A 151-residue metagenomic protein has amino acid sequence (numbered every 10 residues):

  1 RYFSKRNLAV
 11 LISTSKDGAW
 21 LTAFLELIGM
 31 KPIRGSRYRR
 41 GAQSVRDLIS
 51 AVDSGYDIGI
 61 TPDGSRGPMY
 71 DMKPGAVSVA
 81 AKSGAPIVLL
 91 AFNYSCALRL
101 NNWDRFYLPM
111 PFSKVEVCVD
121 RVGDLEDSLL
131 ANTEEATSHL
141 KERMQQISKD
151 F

Functional and structural regions predicted by a protein language model:
R1-S44, S83, R99: Catalytic core of membrane glycerolipid acyltransferases/transacylases, capturing the structured, soluble-facing
L11, G35, T61, L89-F92: Generic beta-sheet signal
Y38-A42, M69, T137: A conditional alpha-helix N-cap/helix-loop micro-motif detector
D47-V79, S83: Catalytic-site beta-strand/loop segments enriched in glycine and acidic/polar residues
A51-D53, E135-F151: Membrane-interfacial terminal anchoring regions of lipid-handling membrane enzymes
D71-L130: A cross-family acyltransferase "interaction/gating" segment
